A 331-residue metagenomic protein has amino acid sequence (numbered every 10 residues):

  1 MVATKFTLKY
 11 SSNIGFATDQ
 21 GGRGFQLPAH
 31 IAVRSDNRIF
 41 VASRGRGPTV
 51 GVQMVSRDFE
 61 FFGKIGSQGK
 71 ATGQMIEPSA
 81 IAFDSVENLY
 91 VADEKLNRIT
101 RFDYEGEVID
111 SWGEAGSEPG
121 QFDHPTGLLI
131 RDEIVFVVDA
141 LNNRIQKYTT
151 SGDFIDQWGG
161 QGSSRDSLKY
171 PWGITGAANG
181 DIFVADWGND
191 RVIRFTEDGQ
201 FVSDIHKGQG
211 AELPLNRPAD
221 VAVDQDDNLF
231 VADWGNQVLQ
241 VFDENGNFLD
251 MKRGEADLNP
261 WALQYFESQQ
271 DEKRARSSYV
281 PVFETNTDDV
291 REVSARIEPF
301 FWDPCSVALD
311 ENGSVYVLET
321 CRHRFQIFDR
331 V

Functional and structural regions predicted by a protein language model:
M1-V331: Eukaryotic scaffold repeat domains enriched in small/polar residues
